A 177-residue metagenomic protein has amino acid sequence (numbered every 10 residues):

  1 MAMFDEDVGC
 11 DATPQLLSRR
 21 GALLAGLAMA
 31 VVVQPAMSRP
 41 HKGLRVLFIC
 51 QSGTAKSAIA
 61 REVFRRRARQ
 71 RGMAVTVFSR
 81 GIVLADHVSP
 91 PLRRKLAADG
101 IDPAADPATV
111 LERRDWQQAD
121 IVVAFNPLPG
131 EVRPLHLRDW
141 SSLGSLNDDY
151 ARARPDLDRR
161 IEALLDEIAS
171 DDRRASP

Functional and structural regions predicted by a protein language model:
M1-L17, V31: N-terminal secretory signal peptides
L16-L24: N-terminal export leaders
V33-P35: N-terminal signal peptide c-region/cleavage motif recognized by signal peptidases
R39-E112: Conserved active-site segments centered on acidic
W116-Q117: A short, aliphatic-rich alpha-helical micro-motif
D120: Conserved acidic residues
P127-P177: Phosphate-binding/catalytic loops
